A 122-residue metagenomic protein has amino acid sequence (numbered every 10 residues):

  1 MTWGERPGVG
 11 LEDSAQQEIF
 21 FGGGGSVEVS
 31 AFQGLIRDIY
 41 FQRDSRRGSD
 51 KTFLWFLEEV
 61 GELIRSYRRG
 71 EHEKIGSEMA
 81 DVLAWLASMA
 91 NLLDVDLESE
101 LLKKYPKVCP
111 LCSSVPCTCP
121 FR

Functional and structural regions predicted by a protein language model:
W3-R6, E12-M79, L83-R122: Flexible "arm" and connector segments at domain edges
